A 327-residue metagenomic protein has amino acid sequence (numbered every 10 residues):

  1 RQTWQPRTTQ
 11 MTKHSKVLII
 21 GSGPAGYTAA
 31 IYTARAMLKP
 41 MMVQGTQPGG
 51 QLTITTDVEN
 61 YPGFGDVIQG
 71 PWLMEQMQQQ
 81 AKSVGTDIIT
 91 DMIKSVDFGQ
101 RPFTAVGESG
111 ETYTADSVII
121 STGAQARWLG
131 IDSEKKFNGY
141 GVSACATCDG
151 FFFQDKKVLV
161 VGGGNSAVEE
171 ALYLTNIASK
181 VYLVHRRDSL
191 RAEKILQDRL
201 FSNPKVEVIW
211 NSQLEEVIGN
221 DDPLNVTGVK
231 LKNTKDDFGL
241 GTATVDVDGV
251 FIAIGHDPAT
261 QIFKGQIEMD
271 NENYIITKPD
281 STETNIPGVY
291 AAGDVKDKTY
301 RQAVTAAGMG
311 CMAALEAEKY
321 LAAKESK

Functional and structural regions predicted by a protein language model:
K13-V84, V168-K194, F201, D270: Beta1-alpha1 glycine-rich phosphate/pyrophosphate-binding loop at the start of Rossmann-like nucleotide-binding domains
G23-P24, Q47, A124-A126, G164-S166 (+1 more regions): Residue-level detector of alpha-helix initiation sites
A81-G107, T112-Y113, N176-P279, K319-K327: A Rossmann-like FAD-binding core segment of flavoenzymes
I88-E108, T112-F151: Glycine/small-residue-rich loop that forms an oxyanion/phosphate-binding "nest" at active or ligand-binding sites
G130, K135-F152, I252-Y300, M309 (+1 more regions): FAD-site-proximal beta/loop scaffold in flavoenzymes
T305-L321: An active-site-proximal "capping" alpha-helix that borders the catalytic cofactor pocket
